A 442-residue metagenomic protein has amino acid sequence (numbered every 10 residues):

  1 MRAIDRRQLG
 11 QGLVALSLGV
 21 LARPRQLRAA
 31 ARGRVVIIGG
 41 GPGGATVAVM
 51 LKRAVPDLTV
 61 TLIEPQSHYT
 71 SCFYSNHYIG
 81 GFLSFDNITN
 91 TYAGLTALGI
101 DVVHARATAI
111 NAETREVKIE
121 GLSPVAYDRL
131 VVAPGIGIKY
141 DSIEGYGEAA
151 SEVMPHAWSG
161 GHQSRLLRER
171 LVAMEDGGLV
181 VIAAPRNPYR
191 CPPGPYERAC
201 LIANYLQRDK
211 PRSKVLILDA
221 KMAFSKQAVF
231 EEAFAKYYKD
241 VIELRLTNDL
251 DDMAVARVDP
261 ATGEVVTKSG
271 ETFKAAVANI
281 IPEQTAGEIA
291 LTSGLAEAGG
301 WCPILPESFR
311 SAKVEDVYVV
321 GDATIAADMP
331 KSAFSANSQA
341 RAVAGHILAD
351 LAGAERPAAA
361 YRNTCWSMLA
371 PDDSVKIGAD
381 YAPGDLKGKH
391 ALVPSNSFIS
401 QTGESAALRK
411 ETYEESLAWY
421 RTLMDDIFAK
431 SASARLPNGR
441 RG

Functional and structural regions predicted by a protein language model:
M1-S17: N-terminal secretory signal peptides and thylakoid transit peptides that target proteins across membranes
L13, P134-G135, P282-E283: Glycine-rich, N-terminal phosphate-binding loop of Rossmann-like dinucleotide-binding domains
L27-D101, R186-A228, S431-A432, L436 (+1 more regions): Beta1-alpha1 glycine-rich phosphate/pyrophosphate-binding loop at the start of Rossmann-like nucleotide-binding domains
A97-I110, V117, V125, N204-G299 (+1 more regions): A Rossmann-like FAD-binding core segment of flavoenzymes
P134-D209: Glycine-rich dinucleotide-binding loop and its adjacent helix/turn
E148-M174, T272-S338, A349: FAD-site-proximal beta/loop scaffold in flavoenzymes
A336-A360: Internal hydrophobic alpha-helix adjacent to the cofactor/substrate pocket in enzyme cavities
A379-G442: C-terminal auxiliary extensions adjacent to catalytic cores
